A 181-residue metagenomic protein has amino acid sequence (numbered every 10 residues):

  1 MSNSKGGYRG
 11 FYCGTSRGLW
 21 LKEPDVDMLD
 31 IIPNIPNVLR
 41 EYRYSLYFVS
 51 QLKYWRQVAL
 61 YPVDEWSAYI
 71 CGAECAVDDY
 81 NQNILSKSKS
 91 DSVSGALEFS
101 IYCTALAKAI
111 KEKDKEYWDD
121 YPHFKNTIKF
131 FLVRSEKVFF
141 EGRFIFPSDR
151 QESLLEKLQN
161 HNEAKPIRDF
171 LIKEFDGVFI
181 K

Functional and structural regions predicted by a protein language model:
N3-V49: Post-HEXXH active-site segment of zinc metalloproteases
P24, P33-P36, P62, P122 (+2 more regions): Proline-rich intrinsically disordered, low-complexity coils
F48-V49, R56, K87: Generic alpha-helix detector with strongest preference for long hydrophobic helices that associate with membranes
K53-P62: Second-shell loop/turn segments in exported
P62-S67, G72: Internal, well-ordered interaction modules that form the hydrophobic cores of assembly/scaffold domains in eukaryotic
I70-K181: Pan-zinc metallopeptidase signature
